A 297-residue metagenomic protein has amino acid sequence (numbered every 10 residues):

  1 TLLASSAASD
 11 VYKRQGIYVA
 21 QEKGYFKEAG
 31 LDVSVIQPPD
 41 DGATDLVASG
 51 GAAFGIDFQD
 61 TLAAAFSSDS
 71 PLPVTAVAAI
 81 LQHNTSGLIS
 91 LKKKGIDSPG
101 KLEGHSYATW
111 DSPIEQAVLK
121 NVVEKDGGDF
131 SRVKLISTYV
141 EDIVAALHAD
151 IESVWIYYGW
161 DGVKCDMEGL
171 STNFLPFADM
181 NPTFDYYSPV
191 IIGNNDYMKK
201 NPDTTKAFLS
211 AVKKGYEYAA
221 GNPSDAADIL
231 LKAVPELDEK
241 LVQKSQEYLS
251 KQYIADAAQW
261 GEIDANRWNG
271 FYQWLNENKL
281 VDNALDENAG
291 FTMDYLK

Functional and structural regions predicted by a protein language model:
T1-A8, Y12: Single conserved hydrophobic/aromatic residue that forms the stacking wall/gate of nucleotide- or nucleobase-binding
Y18-L31, Q116-L135, V163-S171: Ligand-binding cleft/hinge of the Venus flytrap
V35-L46, F58, G128-A146, Y158-G159 (+1 more regions): Short helix-initiation/N-cap motifs at beta->coil->alpha
P39-D41, G50-G51, I56-A64, P113-I114 (+4 more regions): Beta->alpha turn/N-cap motifs
L91-S106, K200-P202: Flexible hinge/capping segments at coil-to-helix
D142-A145, A149-V234: Pocket-lining segment of extracytoplasmic ligand-binding domains
K199-E277: Secondary-structure end/capping motifs
W268-K297: Conserved C-terminal helix/tail region of periplasmic/extracytoplasmic solute-binding proteins
